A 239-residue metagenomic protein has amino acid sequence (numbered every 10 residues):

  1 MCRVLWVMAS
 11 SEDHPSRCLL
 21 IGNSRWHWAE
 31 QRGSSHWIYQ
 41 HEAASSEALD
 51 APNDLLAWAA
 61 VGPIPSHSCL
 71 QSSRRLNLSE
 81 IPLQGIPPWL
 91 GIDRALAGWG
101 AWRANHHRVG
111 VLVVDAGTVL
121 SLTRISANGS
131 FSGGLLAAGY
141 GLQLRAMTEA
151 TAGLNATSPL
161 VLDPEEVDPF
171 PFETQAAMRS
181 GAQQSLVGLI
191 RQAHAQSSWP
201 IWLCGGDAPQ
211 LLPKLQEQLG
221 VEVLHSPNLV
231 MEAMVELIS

Functional and structural regions predicted by a protein language model:
M1-G33, V109-F131, M147: Gly/Thr-rich phosphate-binding beta-strand-loop-beta motif of the actin/hexokinase/Hsp70
R3-D13, P82-V111, M231-S239: Conserved phosphate-binding catalytic cores of ATP/NTP-utilizing and phosphoryl-transfer enzymes
S35-A51: A short, well-structured beta->alpha microelement
E47, P63-L70, P209-L212: Short, charged/polar "capping" segments at the starts of alpha-helices and the immediately preceding loops
N53-I64, S198-D207: Short glycine-rich phosphate-binding loop at a beta-alpha junction
Q71-Q84, Q216-V235: Conserved phosphate-binding/catalytic loops in two-lobed NTP-binding clefts
D93-N105, S132-M178, A233, L237: Glycine-rich phosphate-binding loop plus the immediately following alpha-helix
E166-I201: Adenine-nucleotide phosphate-binding core of ATP-dependent small-molecule kinases
